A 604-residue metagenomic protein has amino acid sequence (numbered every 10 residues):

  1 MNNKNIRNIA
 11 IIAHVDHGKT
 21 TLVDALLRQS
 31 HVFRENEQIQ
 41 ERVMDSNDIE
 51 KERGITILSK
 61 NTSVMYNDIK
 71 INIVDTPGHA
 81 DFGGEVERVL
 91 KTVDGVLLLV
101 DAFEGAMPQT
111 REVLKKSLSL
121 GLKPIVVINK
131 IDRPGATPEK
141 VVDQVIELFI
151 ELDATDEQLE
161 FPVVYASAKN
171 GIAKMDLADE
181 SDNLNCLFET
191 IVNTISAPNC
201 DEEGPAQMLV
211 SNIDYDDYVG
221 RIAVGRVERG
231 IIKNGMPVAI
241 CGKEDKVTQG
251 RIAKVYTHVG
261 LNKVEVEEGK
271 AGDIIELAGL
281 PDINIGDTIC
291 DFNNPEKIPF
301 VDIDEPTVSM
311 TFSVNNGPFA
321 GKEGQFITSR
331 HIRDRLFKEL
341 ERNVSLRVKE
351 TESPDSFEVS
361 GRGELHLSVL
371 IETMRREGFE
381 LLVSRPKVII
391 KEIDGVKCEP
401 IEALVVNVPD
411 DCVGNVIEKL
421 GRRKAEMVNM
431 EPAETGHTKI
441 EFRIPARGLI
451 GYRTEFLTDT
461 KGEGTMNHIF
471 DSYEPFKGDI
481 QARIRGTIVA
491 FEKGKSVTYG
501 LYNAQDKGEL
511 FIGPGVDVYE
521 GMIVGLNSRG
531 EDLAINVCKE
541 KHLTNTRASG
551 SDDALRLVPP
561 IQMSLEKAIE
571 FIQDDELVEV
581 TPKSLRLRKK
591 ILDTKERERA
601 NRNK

Functional and structural regions predicted by a protein language model:
M1-E104, Q144, I213-D216: P-loop NTPase switch module centered on the Walker A-proximal segment
I9-A13, L97-L98, I125-V127, V164 (+1 more regions): Conserved hydrophobic packing residues within short motifs/helices of P-loop NTPase cores of ABC-family ATPases
A25-L26, S63, E85-R88, T92 (+5 more regions): Alpha-helical scaffold elements adjacent to nucleotide-binding pockets in ATP/GTP-utilizing enzyme cores
T76-F82, L90-L114, L118-K140: Conserved Switch II/interswitch segment of TRAFAC-class P-loop GTPases
K123, R133-N193: Canonical P-loop GTPase G-domain recognition
N129, S167, G363: Active-site glycine-centered loops adjacent to acidic/histidine catalytic or metal-binding residues that shape
E160-P162, E189-N193, A197, G220-K604: Accessory interaction regions appended to the cores of large information-processing enzymes
